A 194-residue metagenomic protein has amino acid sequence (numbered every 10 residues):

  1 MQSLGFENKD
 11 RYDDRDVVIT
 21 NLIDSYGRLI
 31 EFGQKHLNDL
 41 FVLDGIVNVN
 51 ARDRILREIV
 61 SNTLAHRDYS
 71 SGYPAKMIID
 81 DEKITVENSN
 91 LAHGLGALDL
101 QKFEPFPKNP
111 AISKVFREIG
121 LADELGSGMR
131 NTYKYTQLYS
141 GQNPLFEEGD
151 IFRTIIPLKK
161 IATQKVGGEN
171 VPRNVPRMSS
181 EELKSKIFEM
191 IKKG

Functional and structural regions predicted by a protein language model:
M1-G194: C-terminal regulatory or interaction extensions
